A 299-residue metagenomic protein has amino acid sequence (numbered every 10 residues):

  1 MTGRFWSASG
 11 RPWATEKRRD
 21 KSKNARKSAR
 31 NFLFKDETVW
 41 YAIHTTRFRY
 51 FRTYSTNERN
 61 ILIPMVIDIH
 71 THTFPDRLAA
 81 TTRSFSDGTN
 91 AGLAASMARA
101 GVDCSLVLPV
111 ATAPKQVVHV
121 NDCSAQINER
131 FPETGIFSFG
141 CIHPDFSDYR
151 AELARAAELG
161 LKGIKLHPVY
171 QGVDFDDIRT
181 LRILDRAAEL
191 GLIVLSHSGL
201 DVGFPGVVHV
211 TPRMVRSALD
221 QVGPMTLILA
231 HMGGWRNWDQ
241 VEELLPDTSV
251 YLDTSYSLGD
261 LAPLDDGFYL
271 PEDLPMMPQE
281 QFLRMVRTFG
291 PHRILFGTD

Functional and structural regions predicted by a protein language model:
G10-E16, L33: Residue-level detector of structural "landmarks"
D20-A29: Short alpha-helix boundary/capping segments
N60-H119: An N-terminally biased module of ancient metal coordination in phosphate/nucleic-acid-related enzymes
I67-T71, S105-V107, I136-G140, I164-L166 (+4 more regions): Hydrophobic faces of well-ordered beta-strands that scaffold small-molecule active sites in alpha/beta enzyme cores
F85-G88, A111-K115, P144-S147, L159-E243: Divalent metal-binding pocket/active-site signature
A94-R99, N121-G135, E152-G160, R182-E189 (+3 more regions): Acidic (Asp/Glu)-rich catalytic clusters
T226, G233-D299: H/E-rich (His + Asp/Glu) clusters that bind or coordinate divalent metals
